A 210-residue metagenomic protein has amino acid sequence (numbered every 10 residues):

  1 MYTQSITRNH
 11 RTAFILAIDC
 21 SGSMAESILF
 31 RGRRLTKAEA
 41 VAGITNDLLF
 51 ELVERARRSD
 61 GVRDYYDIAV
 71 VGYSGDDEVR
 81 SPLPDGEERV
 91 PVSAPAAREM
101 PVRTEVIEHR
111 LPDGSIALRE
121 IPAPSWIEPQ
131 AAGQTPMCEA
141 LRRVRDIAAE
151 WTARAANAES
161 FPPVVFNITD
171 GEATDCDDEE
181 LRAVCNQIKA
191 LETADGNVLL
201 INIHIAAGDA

Functional and structural regions predicted by a protein language model:
M1-A210: Acidic, low-complexity intrinsically disordered regions
